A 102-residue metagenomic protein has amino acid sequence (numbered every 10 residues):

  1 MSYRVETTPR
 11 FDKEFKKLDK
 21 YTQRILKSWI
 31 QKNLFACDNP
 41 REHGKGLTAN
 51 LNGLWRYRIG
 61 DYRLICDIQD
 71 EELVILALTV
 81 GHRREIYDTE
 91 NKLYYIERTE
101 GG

Functional and structural regions predicted by a protein language model:
M1, G53, E71: Exposed loop/turn and edge beta-strand positions of beta-sandwich/beta-sheet ligand-binding modules
M1-W29, G102: Arg/Lys-rich, positively charged N-terminal/basic patches that mediate binding to nucleic acids
R4, R24, Y62, D67-G102: Enriched for short, Lys/Arg-rich terminal
R10, N52, H82: Residues that form or immediately flank small-molecule/cofactor binding pockets and catalytic motifs
D12, T48, Y87: Nucleotide phosphate-binding site architecture
K13, K32, A36, H82-E85: Active-site micro-motifs of SAM-dependent methyltransferase domains
K32-R56: A short, surface-exposed loop/turn module that caps and links secondary-structure elements
